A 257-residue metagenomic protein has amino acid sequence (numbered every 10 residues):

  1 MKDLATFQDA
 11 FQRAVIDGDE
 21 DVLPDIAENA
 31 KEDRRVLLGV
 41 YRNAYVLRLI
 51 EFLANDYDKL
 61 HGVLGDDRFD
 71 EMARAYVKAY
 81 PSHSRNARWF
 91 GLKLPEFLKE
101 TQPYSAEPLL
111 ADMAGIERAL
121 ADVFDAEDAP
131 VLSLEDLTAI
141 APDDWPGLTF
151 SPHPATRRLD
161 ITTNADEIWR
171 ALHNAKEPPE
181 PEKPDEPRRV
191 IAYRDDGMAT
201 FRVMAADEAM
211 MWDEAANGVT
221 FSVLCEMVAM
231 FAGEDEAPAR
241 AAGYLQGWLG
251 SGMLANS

Functional and structural regions predicted by a protein language model:
M1-P142, G197, R202-S257: Long, charge-rich, low-complexity alpha-helical segments
I26-A30, Y76, D112-G115, D144-S151 (+2 more regions): Short low-complexity stretches enriched in small and charged residues
F124-P178: A glycine-rich beta-turn/hairpin centered on an aromatic-Pro dipeptide
P154-N217: Low-complexity, glycine/alanine/valine/leucine- and proline-rich hydrophobic stretches
